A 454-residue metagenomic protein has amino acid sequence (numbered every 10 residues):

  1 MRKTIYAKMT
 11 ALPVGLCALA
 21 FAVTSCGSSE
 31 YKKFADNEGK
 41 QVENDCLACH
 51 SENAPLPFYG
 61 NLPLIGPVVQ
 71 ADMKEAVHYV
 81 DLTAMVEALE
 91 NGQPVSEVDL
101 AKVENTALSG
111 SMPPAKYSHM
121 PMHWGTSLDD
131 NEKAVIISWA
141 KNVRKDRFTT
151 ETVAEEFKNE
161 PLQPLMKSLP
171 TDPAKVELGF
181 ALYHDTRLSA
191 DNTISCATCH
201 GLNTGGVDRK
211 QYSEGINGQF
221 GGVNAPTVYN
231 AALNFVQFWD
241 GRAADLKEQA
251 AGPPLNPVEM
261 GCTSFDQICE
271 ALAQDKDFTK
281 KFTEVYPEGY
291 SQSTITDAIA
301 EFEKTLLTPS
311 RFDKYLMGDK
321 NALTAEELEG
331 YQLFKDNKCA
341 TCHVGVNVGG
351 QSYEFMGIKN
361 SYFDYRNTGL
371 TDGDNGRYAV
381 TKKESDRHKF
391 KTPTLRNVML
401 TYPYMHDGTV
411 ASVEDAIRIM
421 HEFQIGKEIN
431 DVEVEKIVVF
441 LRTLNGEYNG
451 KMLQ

Functional and structural regions predicted by a protein language model:
R2-D36, G110, A115-E177, P257 (+4 more regions): Post-cleavage N-terminal segment of exported redox proteins
V14, V23, E43-C46, C196 (+1 more regions): Mature extracytoplasmic/luminal segments of secretory-pathway proteins
C26-E155, P170-A174, L178, L202 (+1 more regions): Aromatic- and Gly/Pro-enriched helix-to-coil junctions and flexible linker segments
K32-A48, G252-M260, G369-G373: Compositionally biased, low-hydrophobicity segments enriched in charged and small polar residues
D45-A48, E52, D72-A76, T106 (+14 more regions): Structured segments of extracytoplasmic/periplasmic soluble domains in secreted or envelope-associated proteins
A54-Y59, Y79-Q93, L100, N105-E132 (+6 more regions): Axial heme c-ligation environment in periplasmic c-type cytochrome domains
P55-A84, E155-G252, K314-A411, D415-R418 (+2 more regions): Short glycine/threonine-rich turn/loop motifs
